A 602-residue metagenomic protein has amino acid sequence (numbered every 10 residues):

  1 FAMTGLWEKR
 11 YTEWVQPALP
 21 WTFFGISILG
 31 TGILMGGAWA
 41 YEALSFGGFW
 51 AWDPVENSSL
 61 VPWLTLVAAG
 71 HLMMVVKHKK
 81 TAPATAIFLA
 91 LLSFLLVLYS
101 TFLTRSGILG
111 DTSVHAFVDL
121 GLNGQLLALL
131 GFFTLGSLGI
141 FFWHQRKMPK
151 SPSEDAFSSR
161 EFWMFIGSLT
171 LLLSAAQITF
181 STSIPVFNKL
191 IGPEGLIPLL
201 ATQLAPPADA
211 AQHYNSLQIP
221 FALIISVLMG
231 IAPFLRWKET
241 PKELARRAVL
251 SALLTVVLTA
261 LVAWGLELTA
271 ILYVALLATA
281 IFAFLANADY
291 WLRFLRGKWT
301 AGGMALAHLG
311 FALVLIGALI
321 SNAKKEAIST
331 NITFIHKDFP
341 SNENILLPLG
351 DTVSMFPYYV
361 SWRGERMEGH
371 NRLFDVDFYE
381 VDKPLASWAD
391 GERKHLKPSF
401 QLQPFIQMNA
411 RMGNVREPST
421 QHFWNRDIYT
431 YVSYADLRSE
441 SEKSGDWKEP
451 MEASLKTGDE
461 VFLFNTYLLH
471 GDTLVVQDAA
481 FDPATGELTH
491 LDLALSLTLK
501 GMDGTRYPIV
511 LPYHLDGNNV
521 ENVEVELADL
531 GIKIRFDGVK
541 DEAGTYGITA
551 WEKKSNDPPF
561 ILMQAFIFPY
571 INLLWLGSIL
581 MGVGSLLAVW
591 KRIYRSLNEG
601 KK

Functional and structural regions predicted by a protein language model:
F1-K602: Solvent-exposed, non-transmembrane regions of integral membrane proteins
